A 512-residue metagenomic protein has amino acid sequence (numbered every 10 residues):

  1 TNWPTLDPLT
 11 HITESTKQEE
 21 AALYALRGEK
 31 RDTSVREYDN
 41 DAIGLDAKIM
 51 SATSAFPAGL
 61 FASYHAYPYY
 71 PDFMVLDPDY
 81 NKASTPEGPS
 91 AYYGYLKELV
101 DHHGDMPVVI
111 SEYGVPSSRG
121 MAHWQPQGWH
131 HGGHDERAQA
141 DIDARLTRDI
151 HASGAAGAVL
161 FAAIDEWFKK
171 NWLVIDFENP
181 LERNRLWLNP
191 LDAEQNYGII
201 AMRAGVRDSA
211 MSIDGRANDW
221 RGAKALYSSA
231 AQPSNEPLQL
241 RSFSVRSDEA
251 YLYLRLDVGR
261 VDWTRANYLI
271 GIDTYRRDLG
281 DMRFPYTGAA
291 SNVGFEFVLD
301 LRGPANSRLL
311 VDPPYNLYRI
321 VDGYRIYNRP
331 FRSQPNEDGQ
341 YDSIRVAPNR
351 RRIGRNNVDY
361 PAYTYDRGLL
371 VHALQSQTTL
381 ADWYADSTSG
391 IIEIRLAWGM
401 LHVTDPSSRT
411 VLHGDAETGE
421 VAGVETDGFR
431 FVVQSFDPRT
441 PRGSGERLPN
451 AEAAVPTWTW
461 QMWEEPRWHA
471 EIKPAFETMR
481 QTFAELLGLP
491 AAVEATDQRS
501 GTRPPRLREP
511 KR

Functional and structural regions predicted by a protein language model:
T1-W129, G133: Noncatalytic carbohydrate-binding groove/subsite architecture in carbohydrate-active enzymes
H11-S51, D176-A193, V321-Y360: Charged, glycine/proline-rich intrinsically disordered loops and linkers
T53-P57, D101-H103, A152-S153, R246-D248 (+1 more regions): Extracellular/periplasmic catalytic domains that process cell-envelope and extracellular macromolecules
G120, W124-G128, A138, D149 (+4 more regions): Aromatic-rich peripheral "rim/lid" segments of glycoside hydrolase catalytic domains that contact and position glycan
G215, A250-G259, G390-W398: Short, well-ordered beta-strand segments enriched in hydrophobic/aromatic residues
A231-R350, L412-P438: Surface-exposed, glycine/proline- and aromatic-rich loop segments on solvent-exposed faces across compartments
D262-T264, D338, I344-P348, I353-N357 (+1 more regions): Ser/Thr/Pro-rich, low-complexity mucin-like regions that serve as glycosylated stalks/linkers or repetitive adhesive
T274-E296, H402-E509: Acidic/polar low-complexity flexible segments
